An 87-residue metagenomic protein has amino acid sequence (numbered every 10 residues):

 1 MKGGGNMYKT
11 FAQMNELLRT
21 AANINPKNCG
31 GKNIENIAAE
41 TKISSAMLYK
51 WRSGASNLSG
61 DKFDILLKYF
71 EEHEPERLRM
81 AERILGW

Functional and structural regions predicted by a protein language model:
M1-F11, P75-W87: Short, charged recognition helix plus adjacent turn of helix-turn-helix-like nucleic-acid-binding domains
M1-N36, E40: A short, Lys/Arg-rich alpha-helix, primarily the initiator
T10, A38, S45-M47, I65-Y69: Secondary-structure boundary/capping motif
K27, S53-S56, E71: Alpha-solenoid HEAT/Armadillo repeat architecture
K32, A46, D61: Short, well-structured alpha-helical interface segments that form or flank functional binding sites
T41, R52, L67, A81-L85: A general structural motif at alpha-helix termini
K42-L58: Recognition helix of helix-turn-helix/homeodomain-like DNA-binding domains that insert into the DNA major groove
G60-L78: DNA major-groove recognition helix of helix-turn-helix/homeodomain DNA-binding modules
